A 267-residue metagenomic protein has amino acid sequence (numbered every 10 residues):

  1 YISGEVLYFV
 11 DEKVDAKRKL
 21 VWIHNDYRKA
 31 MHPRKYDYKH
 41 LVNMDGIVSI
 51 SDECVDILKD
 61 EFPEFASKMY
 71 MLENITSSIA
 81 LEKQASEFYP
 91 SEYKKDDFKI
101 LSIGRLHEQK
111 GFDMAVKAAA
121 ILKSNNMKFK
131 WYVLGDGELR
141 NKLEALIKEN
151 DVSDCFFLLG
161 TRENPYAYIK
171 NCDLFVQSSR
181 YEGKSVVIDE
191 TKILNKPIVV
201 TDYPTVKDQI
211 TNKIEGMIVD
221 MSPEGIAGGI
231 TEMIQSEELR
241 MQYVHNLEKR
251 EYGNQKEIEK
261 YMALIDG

Functional and structural regions predicted by a protein language model:
R18-V21, R28, N43-Q84: Donor nucleotide-sugar binding/catalytic pocket of nucleotide-sugar-dependent glycosyltransferases
Q84-K99: Nucleotide-sugar donor-binding and catalytic loop/hinge architecture of NDP-sugar-dependent glycosyltransferases
F98-I121, M127, E138-E144: A conserved mid-protein helix/loop that constitutes part of the nucleotide-sugar donor-binding site
K148, C155, Y168, G225 (+3 more regions): A short, well-ordered alpha-helix in the C-terminal region of glycosyltransferases
T161, R180: Aromatic "clamp/platform" in nucleotide-sugar-dependent glycosyltransferases that forms part of the donor/acceptor
E190, Y203-K213, M217-I218: Short acidic/histidine- and often glycine-rich active-site loop of Leloir-type glycosyltransferases that engages
P197-T201: Short hydrophobic beta-strand element within catalytic cores of glycosyltransferases and related nucleotide-activated
N212-K213, M217-E224, E232-E237: Conserved acidic donor-binding segment of nucleotide-sugar-dependent glycosyltransferases
